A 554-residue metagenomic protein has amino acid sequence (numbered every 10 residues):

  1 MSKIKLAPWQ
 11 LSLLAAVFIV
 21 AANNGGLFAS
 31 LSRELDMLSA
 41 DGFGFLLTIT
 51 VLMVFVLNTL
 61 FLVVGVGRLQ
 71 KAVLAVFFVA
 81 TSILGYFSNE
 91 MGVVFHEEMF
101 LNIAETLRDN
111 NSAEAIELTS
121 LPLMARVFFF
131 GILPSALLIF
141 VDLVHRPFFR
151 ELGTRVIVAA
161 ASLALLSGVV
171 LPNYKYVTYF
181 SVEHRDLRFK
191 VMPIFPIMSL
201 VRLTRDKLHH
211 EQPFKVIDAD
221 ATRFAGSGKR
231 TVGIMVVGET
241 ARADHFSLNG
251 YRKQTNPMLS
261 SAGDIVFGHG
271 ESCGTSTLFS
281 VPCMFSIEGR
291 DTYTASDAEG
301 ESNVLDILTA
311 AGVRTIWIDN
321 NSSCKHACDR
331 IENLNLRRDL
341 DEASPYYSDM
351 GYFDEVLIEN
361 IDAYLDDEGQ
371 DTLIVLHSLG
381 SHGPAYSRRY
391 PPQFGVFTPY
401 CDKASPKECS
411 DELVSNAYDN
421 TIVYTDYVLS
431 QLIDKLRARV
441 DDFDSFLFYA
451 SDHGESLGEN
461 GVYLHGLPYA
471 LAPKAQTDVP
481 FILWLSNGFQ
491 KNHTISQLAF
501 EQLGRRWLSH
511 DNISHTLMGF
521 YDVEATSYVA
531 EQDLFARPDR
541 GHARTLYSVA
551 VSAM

Functional and structural regions predicted by a protein language model:
M1-F189: Transmembrane and membrane-interface helices of multi-pass, inner-membrane envelope-modifying transferases
A115, E239-T240, M284, L308 (+6 more regions): Generic structural signal for small/hydrophobic residues in well-ordered secondary structure, especially within
V170-D402, S509-R540: Active-site-proximal alpha/beta segments of enzymes that process anionic O-linked groups
R188-I194, E359-D362, C401-L447, L483 (+2 more regions): A long, amphipathic alpha-helix that forms part of the scaffold/cap immediately adjacent to metal-dependent active
I234-M235, T421-G466, S514-M518: Metal-dependent active-site segment of extracytoplasmic phospho-/sulfohydrolases and closely related
G250-Q254, D441-D444, F448-H493, Y528-A530: Histidine-centered active-site microenvironments of extracellular/periplasmic hydrolases and transferases
G274-I287, S405-P406, L464-V523: Substrate-binding rim/cap in mid-to-C-terminal beta-strand-loop elements of soluble/periplasmic
A310, A363-G369, Y427, D434-K435 (+3 more regions): C-terminal luminal/periplasmic domains and tails of membrane-associated envelope-modifying transferases
